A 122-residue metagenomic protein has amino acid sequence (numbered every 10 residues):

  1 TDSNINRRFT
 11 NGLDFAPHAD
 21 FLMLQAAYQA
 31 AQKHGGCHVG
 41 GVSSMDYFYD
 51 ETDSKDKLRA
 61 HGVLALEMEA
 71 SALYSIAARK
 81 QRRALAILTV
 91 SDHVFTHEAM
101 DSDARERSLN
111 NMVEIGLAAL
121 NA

Functional and structural regions predicted by a protein language model:
T1-A122: Glycine-rich phosphate- or other oxyanion-binding loops that anchor nucleotides, phosphorylated ligands
